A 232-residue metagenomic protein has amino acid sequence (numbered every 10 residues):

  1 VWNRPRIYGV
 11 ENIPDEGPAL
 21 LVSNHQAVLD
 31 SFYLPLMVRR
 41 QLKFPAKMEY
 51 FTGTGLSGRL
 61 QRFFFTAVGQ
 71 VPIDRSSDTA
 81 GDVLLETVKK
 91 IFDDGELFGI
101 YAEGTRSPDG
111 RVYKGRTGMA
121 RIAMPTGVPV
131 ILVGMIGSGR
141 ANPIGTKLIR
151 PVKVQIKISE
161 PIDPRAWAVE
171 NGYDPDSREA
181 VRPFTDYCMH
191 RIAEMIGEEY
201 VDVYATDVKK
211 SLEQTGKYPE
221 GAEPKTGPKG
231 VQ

Functional and structural regions predicted by a protein language model:
V1-P18: A short, well-structured juxtamembrane/interface segment
W2, R39, F65-A67, P125 (+1 more regions): Short, well-ordered coil/turn elements that cap or connect secondary structure elements
W2-R6, S77-L85: Glycine-rich, highly charged phosphate/nucleotide-binding loops
P5-I7, Q70, I156: Generic structural signal for residues in well-ordered beta-strands
E11, M48, D74, G134 (+1 more regions): Residues at the C-termini of beta-strands that transition into short coil/loop
E11-N12, L34-L36, R62-F63, K89-K90 (+1 more regions): Short secondary-structure boundary/capping segments
D15-D78: Catalytic core of membrane glycerolipid acyltransferases/transacylases, capturing the structured, soluble-facing
D82-Q232: Non-catalytic C-terminal accessory region of glycerolipid acyltransferases and related lyso-lipid remodeling enzymes
